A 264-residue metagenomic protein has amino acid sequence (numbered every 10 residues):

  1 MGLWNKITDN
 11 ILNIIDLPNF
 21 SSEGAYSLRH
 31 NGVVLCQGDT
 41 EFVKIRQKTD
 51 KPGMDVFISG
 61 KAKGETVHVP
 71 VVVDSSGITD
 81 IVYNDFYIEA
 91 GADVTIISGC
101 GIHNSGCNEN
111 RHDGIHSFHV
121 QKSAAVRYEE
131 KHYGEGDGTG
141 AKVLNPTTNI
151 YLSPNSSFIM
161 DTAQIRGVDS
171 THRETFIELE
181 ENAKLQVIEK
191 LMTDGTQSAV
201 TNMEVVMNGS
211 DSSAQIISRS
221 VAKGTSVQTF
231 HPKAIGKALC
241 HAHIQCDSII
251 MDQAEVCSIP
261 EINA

Functional and structural regions predicted by a protein language model:
M1-T49: Short, Gly/Pro- and small/polar-rich lid/capping loops
C36-A264: Conserved beta-strand/loop scaffold segments within soluble protein domains that form the structured core and edges
